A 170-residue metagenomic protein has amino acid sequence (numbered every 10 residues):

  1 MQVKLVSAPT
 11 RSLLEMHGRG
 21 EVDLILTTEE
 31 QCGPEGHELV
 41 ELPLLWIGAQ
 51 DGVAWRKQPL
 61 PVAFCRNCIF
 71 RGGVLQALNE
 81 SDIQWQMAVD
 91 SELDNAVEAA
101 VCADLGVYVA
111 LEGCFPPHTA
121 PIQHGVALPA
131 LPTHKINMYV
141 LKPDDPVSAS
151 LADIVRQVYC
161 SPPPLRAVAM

Functional and structural regions predicted by a protein language model:
M1-C32, S91: Central regulatory/effector-binding core of bacterial HTH transcription factors
Q2-K4, Q84-A88, K135: Residues at or immediately flanking beta-strands
H17-G18, V74, A99-D104: Hydrophobic residues within well-ordered alpha-helices
L26-T28, C32-R66, T133-P143: Hydrophobic/proline-rich hinge and linker segments of small-molecule sensing/allosteric domains, predominantly
G33-H37, L42, C102-P143: Beta-alpha-beta core module
L60-S81, S148: Secondary-structure junction motif
G73-L93, V155-M170: Ligand-binding clefts/hinges and TM-proximal coupling segments of bilobed small-molecule sensing domains
A127-M170: A late-sequence structural motif
